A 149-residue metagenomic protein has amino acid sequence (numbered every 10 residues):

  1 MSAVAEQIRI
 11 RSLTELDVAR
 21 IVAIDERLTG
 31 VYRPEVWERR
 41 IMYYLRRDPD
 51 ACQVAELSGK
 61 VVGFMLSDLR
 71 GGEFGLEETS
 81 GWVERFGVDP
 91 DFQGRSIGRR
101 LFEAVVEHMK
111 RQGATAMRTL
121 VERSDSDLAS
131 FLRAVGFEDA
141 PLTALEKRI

Functional and structural regions predicted by a protein language model:
M1-Q7: Short, low-complexity, intrinsically disordered N-terminal peptides in bacterial proteins
I8, S12-L16, R20-E78, E84 (+4 more regions): Acetyl-CoA-dependent GNAT
M42-Y43, V106, A129: Solvent-exposed, non-membrane alpha-helical residues enriched in polar/charged side chains
W82, G113-T115, P141: Short loop/turn motifs at secondary-structure junctions
V88, G94-E107, A134: Conserved acetyl-CoA-binding loop-helix of GNAT-fold acetyltransferases
R99, R111, R123-P141: Conserved active-site alpha-helix within GNAT-family acetyltransferase domains
M109-V121: Conserved GNAT acetyl-CoA-binding A-motif
L145: Minor-groove-contacting beta-hairpin "wing" of winged helix-turn-helix DNA-binding domains
